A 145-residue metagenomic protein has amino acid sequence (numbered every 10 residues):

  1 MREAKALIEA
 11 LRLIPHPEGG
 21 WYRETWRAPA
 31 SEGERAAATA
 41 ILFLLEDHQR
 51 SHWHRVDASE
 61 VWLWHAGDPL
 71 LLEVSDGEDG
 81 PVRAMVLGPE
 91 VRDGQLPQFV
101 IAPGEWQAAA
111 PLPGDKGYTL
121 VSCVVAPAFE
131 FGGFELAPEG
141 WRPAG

Functional and structural regions predicted by a protein language model:
M1-F99, W106-A110, G114-G117, A126-E130 (+1 more regions): Non-catalytic, conserved peripheral segments adjacent to functional cores
S122-C123: Acidic and generally charged, gly/proline-rich low-complexity regions
G133: Short conserved micro-motifs at the rims of enzyme active sites and ligand-binding pockets
